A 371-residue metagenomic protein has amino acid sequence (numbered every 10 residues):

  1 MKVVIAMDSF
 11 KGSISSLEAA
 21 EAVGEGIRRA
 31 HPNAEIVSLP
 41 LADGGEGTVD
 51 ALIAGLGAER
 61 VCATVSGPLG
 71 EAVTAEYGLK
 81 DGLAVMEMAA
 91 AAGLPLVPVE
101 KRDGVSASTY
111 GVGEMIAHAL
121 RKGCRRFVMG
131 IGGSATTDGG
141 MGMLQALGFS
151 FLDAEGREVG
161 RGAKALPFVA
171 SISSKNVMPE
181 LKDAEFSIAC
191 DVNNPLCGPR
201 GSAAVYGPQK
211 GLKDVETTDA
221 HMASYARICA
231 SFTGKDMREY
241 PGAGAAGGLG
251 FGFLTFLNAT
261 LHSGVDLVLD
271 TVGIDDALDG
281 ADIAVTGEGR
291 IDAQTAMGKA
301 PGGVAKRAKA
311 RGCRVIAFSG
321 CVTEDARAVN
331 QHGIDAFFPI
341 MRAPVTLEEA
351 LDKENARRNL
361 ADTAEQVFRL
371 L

Functional and structural regions predicted by a protein language model:
M1-I131, A135-L371: N-terminal loops that bind phosphate or other acidic moieties and the adjacent beta-alpha structural core
